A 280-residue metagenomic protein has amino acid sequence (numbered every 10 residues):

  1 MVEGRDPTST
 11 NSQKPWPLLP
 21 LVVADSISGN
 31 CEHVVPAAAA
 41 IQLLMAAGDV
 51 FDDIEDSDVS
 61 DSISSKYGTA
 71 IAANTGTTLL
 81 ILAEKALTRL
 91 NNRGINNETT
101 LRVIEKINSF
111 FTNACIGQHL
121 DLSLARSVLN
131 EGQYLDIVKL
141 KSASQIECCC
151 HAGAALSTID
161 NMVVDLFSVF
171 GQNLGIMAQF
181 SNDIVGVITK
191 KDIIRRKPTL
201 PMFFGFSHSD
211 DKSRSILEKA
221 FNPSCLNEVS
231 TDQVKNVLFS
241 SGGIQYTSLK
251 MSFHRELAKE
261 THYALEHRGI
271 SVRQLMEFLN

Functional and structural regions predicted by a protein language model:
M1-R214: Mg2+-dependent prenyl diphosphate-binding active-site environment of isoprenoid biosynthetic enzymes
D6-S9, A258, H262-Y263: Short amphipathic alpha-helical boundary/capping segments
Q13, T77, L101, A143 (+4 more regions): Electropositive phosphate-/nucleotide-binding environments in soluble metabolic enzymes
L101, E105, D165-S168, D232 (+2 more regions): Short, charged, amphipathic alpha-helical segments
V187-T189, D211-L217, S230, Y246-T247 (+1 more regions): Extended hydrophobic-aromatic, low-complexity segments
D192-R195, T199, S248-R255, V272-R273: Amphipathic alpha-helical protein-interaction segments enriched in hydrophobic
I216-T261: Mobile late-domain/C-terminal helix-loop "cap" segments that border catalytic sites or the cytosolic face
E260, E266-N280: Short, amphipathic C-terminal "tail helix"
